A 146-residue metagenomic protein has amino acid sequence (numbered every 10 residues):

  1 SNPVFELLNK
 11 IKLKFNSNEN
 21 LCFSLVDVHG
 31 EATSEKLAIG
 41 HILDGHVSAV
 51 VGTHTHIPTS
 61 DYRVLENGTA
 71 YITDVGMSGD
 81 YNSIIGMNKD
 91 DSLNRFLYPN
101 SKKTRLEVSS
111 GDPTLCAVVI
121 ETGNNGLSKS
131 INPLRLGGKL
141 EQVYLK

Functional and structural regions predicted by a protein language model:
S1-L21: Binuclear metal-dependent hydrolase catalytic cores centered on His/Asp/Glu-rich metal-binding motifs
S1-N2, S83-I85, L140-L145: A short, polar/proline- and glycine-enriched secondary-structure boundary/capping micro-motif
N2-E6, S34, A38, D112-L115 (+1 more regions): Conserved active-site and cofactor/substrate-binding residues in soluble primary-metabolism enzymes
E19-V28, H46-V50: Short beta-strand/loop segments at the ligand-binding rim of alpha/beta enzyme cores
L25, H54, I120: Divalent metal-coordination and catalytic microenvironments
D27-G30, R135: Short, structured patches in soluble enzyme cores that scaffold and shape functional sites
T33-V108: Conserved beta-sheet core of the metallophosphoesterase superfamily
S92-K146: A short C-terminal boundary segment appended to hydrolase-like catalytic domains
